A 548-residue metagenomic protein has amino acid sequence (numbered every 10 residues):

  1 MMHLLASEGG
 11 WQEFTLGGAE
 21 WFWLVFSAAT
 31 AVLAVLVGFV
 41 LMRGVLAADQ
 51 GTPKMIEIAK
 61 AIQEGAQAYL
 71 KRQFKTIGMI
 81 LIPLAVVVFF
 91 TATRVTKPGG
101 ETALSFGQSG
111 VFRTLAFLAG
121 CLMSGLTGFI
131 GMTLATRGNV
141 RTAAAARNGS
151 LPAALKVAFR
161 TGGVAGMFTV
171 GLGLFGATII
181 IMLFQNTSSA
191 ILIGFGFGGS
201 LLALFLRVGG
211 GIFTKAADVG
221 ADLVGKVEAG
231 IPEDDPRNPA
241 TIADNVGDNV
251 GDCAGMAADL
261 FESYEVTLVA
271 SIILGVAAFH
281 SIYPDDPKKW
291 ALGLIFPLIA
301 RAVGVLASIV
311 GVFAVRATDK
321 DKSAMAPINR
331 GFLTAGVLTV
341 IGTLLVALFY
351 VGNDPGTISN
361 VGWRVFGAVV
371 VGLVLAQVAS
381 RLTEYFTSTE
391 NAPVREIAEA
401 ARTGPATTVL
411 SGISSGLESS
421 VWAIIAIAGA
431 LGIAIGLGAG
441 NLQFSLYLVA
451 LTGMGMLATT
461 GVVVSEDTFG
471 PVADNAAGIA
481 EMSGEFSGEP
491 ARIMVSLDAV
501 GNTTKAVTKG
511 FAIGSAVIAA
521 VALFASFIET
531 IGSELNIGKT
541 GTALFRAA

Functional and structural regions predicted by a protein language model:
M2-A548: Hydrophobic packing and interface segments
